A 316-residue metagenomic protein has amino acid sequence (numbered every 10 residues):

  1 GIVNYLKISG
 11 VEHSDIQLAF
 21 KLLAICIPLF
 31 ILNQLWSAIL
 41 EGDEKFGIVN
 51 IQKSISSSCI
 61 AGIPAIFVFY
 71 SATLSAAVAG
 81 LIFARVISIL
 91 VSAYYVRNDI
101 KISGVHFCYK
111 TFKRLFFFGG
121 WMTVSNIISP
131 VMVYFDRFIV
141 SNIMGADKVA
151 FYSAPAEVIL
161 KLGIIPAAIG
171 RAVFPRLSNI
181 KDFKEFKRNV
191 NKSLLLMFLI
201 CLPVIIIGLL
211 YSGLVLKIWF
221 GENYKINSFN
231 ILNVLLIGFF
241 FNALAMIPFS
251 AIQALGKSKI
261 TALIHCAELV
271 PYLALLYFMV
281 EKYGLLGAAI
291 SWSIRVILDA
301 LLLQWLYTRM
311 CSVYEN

Functional and structural regions predicted by a protein language model:
I2-L22, A146-K148, N191, L209-F240: Interfacial segments at transmembrane-helix termini and the short loops linking adjacent helices
K21, N50-N98, A156, E268 (+1 more regions): Hydrophobic alpha-helical transmembrane segments
I27-N33, S88-V91, N126-F135, S153-P175 (+1 more regions): Small-residue-rich midsections of specific transmembrane alpha-helices
P28-Q52, S75, S178, L236-A267: Membrane-interface junctions at transmembrane-helix termini in multi-pass inner-membrane proteins
G42, I159-K184, F249-A254: Helix-loop junctions and terminal segments of transmembrane helices in multi-pass membrane transport/translocation
G42-D43, Y70-S71, I143-A146, I180 (+2 more regions): Helix-loop interface residues and adjacent transmembrane-helix termini in multi-pass membrane transporters, primarily
G47, L74-A77, L90-V133, I180-R188 (+1 more regions): Interhelical loop/hinge segments that connect adjacent transmembrane helices in multipass membrane
W121, D136-F138, K148-P166, L195-L196 (+1 more regions): Alpha-helical transmembrane segments of polytopic membrane transporters and translocases
